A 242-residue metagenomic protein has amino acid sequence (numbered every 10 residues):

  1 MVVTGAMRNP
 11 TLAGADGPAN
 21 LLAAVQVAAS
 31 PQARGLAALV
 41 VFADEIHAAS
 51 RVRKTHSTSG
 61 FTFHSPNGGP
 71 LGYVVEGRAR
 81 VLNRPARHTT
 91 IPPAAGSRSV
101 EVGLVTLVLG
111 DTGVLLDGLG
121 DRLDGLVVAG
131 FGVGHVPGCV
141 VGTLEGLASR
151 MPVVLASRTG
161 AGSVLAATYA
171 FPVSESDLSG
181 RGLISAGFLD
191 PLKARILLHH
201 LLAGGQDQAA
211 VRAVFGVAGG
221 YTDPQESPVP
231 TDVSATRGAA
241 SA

Functional and structural regions predicted by a protein language model:
M1-V3, V114-D121, E145-A148: N-terminal small/polar loop signature for handling phosphorylated ligands or for N-terminal nucleophile
V2-V3, V127, V154-L155: Structural recognition of the beta-strand scaffold that forms the well-ordered cores of secreted hydrolase catalytic
V3-V75: Internal gly/pro-rich beta-alpha loop/helix module that stabilizes soluble enzyme cofactors or their anionic handles
A6-N9, F131-V133, S157-G162: Short, ordered loop/turn segments at secondary-structure junctions
A13-G14, S50-R51, L115-L116, C139 (+1 more regions): Short, well-ordered secondary-structure micro-motifs
D16-A19, A33, P66, V100 (+6 more regions): Conserved active-site and cofactor/substrate-binding residues in soluble primary-metabolism enzymes
A48-V133, V217-A242: Accessory alpha-helical/coil subdomains and C-terminal extensions that flank or cap enzyme catalytic cores
G138-A242: ATP/nucleoside-binding phosphotransfer catalytic cores, i.e., glycine-rich phosphate-binding loops
